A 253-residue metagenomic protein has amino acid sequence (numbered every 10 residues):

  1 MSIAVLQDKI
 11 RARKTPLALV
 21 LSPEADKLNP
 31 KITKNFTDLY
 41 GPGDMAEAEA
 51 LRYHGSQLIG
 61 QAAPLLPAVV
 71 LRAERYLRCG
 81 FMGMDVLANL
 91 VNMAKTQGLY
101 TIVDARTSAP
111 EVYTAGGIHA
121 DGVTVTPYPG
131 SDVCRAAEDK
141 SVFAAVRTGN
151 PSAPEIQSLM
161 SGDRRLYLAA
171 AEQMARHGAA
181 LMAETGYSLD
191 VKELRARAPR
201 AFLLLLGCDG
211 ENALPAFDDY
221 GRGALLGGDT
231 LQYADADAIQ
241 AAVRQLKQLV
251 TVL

Functional and structural regions predicted by a protein language model:
M1-V86, K95-T96: Conserved N-terminal beta1-alpha1 strand-loop-helix module at the mouth
I10-A12, I59-L65, V91-T96, R135-D139 (+2 more regions): Acidic (Asp/Glu)-rich catalytic clusters
E24-A25, T37, P42, A109-M182: Conserved anion-binding
E47-A62, P110-G116, Y167, A213-L214: Short, acidic/polar
R52, G186-T230: A C-terminal functional module that forms or caps the active site or interfaces directly with catalytic machinery
A62-H119, S188-E193: N-terminal active-site wall of soluble small-molecule enzyme domains
V70-E74, R78-C79, T101-R106, A120-D132 (+3 more regions): Catalytic beta/alpha-barrel core
A216-L253: C-terminal helical cap(s) of enzyme catalytic domains, especially alpha/beta-barrels
